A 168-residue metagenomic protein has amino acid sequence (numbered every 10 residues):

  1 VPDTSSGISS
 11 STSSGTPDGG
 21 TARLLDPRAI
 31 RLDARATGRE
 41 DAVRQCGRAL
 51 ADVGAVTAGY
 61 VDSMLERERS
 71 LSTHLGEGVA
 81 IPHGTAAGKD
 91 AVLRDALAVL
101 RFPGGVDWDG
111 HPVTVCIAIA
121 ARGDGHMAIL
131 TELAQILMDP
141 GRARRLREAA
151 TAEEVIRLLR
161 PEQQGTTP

Functional and structural regions predicted by a protein language model:
V1-P168: Cytosolic covalent-transfer regions centered on His/Cys nucleophiles that carry phosphoryl or persulfide groups
